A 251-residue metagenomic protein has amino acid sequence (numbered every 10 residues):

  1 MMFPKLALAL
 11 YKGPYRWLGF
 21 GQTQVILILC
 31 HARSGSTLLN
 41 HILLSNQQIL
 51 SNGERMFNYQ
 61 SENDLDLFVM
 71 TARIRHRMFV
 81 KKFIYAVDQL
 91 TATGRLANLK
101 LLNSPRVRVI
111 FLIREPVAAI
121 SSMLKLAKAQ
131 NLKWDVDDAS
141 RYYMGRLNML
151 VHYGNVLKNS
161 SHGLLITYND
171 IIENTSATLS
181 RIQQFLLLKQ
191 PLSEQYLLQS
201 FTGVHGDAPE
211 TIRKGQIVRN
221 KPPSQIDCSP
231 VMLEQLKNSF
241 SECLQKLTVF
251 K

Functional and structural regions predicted by a protein language model:
M1-I84: PAPS-dependent sulfotransferase catalytic core
L27-C30, L50-N52, A86-D88, V109-L112 (+1 more regions): A structural signal for short, well-ordered beta-strand segments and their strand-loop junctions that often border
E54-F57, E194-L198: A short, structured active-site edge motif that brings together acidic residues
N63-L65, V87-L90, S140-Y143: Short, flexible loop segments at the rims of nucleotide/cofactor-binding pockets, characterized by
F79-L99: Glycine-rich phosphate-binding loop used to anchor ATP phosphates in small-molecule kinases, encompassing both
A92-L192, E210: PAPS-dependent sulfotransferase catalytic domain
Q195-L247: PAPS-dependent sulfotransferase catalytic core
